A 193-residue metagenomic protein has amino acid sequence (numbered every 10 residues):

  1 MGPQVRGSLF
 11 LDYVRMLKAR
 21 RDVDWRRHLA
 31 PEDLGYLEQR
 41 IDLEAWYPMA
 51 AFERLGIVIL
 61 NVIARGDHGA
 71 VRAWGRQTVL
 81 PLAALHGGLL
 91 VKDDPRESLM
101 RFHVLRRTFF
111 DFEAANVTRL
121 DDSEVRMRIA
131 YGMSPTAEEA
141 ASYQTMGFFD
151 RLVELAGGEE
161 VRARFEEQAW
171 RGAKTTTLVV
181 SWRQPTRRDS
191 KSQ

Functional and structural regions predicted by a protein language model:
M1-R65, Q193: N-terminal leader/assembly segments
G2-Y13, R107-M146, E154-Q193: Short terminal or interdomain "cap/linker" segment that borders an active site or interface and mediates
D22-G35, R72-A73, M100-R101, E160-A169: Short alpha-helical "patches" and their helix-cap loops
P31-R40, L80-L82, Q168-V179: Short, mixed-charge aromatic SLiMs
I41-Q144, E167: Amphipathic interaction/junction segments at domain boundaries or subunit interfaces
L60, V153-E154: Residue-level preference for well-ordered alpha-helical positions
